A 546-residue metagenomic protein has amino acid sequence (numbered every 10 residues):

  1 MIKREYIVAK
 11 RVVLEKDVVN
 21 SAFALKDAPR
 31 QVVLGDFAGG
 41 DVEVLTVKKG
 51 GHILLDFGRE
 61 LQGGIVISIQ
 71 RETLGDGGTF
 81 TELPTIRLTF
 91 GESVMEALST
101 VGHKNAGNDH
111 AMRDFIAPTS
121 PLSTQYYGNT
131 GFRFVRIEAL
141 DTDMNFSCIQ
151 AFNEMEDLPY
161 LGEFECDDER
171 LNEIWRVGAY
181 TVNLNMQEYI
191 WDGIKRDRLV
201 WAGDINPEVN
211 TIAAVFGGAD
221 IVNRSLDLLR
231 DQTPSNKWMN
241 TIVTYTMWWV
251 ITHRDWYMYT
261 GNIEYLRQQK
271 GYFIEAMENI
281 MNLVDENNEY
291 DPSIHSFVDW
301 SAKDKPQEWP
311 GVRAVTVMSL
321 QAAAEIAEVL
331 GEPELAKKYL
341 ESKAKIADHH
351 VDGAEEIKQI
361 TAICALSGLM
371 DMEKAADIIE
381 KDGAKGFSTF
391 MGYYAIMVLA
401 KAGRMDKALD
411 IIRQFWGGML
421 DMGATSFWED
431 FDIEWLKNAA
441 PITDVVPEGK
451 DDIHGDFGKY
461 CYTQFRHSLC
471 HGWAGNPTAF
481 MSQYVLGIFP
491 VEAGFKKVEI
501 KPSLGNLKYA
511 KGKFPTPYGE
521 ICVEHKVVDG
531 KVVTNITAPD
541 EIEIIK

Functional and structural regions predicted by a protein language model:
M1-E188, D204, D220-S225, E264 (+1 more regions): Extracellular/oxidizing-compartment recognition motifs
I2-V18, F23-A28, A97, L340-E341 (+1 more regions): Non-catalytic C-terminal accessory modules of carbohydrate-active enzymes
D143-V177, N183, I190-A213, G217-L226 (+8 more regions): Active-site acid/base region of carbohydrate-active enzymes
Q232, V351-A354, D377-F387, Q414-D421: Solenoid-like repeat scaffolds
K237, M258, H295-E308, D377-A384 (+5 more regions): Short beta-alpha connecting loops at secondary-structure transitions that line or flank enzyme active sites
N262, C364, A395, A408 (+3 more regions): Hydrophobic, well-ordered secondary-structure elements that form the walls of internal hydrophobic environments
I357-T361, A365, K374-I378, G386-M391: Long, ordered, helix-rich scaffold segments
K385-M422: Repeat-solenoid scaffold signature
